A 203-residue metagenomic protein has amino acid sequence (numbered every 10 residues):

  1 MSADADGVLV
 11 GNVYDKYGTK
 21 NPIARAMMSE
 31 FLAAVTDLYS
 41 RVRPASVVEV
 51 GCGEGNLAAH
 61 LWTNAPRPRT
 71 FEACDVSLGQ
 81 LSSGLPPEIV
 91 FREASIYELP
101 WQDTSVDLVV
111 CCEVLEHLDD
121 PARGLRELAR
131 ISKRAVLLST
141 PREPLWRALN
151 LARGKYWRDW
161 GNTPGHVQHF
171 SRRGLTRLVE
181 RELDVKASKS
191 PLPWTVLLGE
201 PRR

Functional and structural regions predicted by a protein language model:
M1-Q102, L125, G154-L183, A187-R202: Conserved N-terminal segment of class I S-adenosyl-L-methionine
A45, D107, R134: Conserved acidic residues
V110: A conserved beta-strand element that flanks and buttresses the S-adenosyl-L-methionine
V114: Hydrophobic adenine-recognition pocket in adenosine-nucleotide-binding enzymes
H117: Histidine-centered divalent metal-coordination motifs
D120-P121, L149: Conserved catalytic-core motifs of eukaryotic protein kinase domains, centered on the activation segment
A122-A135: A short glycine-rich, Lys/Arg-flanked "PGG" loop and its adjoining helix->strand segment in the class I
L137-D159: Conserved class I S-adenosyl-L-methionine
